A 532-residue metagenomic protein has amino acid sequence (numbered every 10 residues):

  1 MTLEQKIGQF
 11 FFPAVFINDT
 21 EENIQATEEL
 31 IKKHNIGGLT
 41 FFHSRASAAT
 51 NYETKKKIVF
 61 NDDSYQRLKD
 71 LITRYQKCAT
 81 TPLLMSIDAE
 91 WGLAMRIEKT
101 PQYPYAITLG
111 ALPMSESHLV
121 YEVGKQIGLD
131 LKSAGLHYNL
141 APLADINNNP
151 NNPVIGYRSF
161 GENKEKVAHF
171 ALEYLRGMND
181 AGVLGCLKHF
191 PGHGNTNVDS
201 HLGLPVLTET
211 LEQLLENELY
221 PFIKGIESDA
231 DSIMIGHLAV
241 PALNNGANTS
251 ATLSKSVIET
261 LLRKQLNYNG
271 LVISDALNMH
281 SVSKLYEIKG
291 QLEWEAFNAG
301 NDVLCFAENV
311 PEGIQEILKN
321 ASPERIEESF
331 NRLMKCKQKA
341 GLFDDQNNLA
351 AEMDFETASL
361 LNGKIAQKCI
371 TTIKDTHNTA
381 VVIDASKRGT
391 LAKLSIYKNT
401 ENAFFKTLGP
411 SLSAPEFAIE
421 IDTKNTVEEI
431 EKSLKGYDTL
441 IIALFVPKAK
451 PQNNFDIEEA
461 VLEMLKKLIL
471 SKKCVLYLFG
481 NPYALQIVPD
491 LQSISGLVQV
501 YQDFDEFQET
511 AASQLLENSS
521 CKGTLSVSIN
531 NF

Functional and structural regions predicted by a protein language model:
M1-N35, K264, L285-F532: Preference for extracellular/luminal or secreted protein segments
T2, F16-N18, E22-L30, L39 (+6 more regions): Second-shell residues forming the walls of enzyme active-site clefts
F16-I17, R45, M85-M95, H137-N147 (+3 more regions): Short glycine-enriched loops at secondary-structure junctions
L30-D62, Y138, P150-N151, I226-T249 (+1 more regions): Short acidic, glycine-rich surface-loop motifs adjacent to enzyme active sites
S44-R45, A89-W91, L143-A144, F190 (+6 more regions): Short, ordered loop/turn segments at secondary-structure junctions
D62-P82, E116-S133, N331: Active-site-adjacent structural elements in enzyme catalytic domains
P101-S115, S159-G161: A charged helix-plus-loop insertion that forms the helical arch/lid used to bind and gate nucleic-acid substrates
M114-L136, E218, E227, L292 (+1 more regions): Alpha-helical scaffold segments that flank or form the walls of functional sites
